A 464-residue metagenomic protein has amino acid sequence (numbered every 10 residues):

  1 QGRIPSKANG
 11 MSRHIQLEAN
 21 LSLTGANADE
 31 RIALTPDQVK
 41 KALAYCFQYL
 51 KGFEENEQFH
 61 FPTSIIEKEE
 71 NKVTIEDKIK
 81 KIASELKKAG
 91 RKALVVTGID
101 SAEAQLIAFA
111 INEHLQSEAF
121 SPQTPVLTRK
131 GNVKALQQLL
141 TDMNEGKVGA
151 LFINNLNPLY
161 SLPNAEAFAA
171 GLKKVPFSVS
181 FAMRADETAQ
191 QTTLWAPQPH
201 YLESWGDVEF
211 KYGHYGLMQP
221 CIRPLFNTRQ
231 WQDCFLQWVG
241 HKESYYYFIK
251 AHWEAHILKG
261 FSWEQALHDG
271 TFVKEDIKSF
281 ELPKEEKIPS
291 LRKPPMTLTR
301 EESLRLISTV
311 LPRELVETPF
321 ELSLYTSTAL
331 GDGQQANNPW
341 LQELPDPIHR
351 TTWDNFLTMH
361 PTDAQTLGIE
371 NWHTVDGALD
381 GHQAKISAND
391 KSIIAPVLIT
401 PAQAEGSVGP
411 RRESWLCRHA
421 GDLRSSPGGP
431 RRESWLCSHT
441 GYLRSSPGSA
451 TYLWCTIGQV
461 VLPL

Functional and structural regions predicted by a protein language model:
Q1-N27, T124-R129, Q137-L225, W253-S426 (+1 more regions): A cross-kingdom feature strongest in bacterial/archaeal respiratory oxidoreductases
G2-K92, G98-I99, A110, F235 (+1 more regions): Long, well-ordered, tryptophan-enriched scaffold segments
I4, N112-S121, K173-F177, W238 (+1 more regions): Structural alpha-beta junctions
I32-T35, S117-F120, W195-H200: Short hydrophobic/aromatic-enriched beta-strand-loop microsegments
K92-G98, A150-N155: Periplasmic-binding protein-like
I99-A104, N157-L159: Gly/Ser/Thr-rich loops at beta-strand to alpha-helix junctions that form or flank small-molecule/cofactor-binding
L106-Q138: Anionic-ligand anchoring segments at beta-strand to alpha-helix junctions in alpha/beta enzyme folds, i.e., glycine
R229-E254: Non-catalytic, well-ordered alpha-helical segments in soluble enzyme domains
